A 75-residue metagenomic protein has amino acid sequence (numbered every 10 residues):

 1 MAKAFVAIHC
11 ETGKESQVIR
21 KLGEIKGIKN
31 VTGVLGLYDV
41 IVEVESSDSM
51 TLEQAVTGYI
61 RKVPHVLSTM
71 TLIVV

Functional and structural regions predicted by a protein language model:
M1-V75: A compositional/biophysical signature of low hydrophobicity enriched in polar/charged and small residues
